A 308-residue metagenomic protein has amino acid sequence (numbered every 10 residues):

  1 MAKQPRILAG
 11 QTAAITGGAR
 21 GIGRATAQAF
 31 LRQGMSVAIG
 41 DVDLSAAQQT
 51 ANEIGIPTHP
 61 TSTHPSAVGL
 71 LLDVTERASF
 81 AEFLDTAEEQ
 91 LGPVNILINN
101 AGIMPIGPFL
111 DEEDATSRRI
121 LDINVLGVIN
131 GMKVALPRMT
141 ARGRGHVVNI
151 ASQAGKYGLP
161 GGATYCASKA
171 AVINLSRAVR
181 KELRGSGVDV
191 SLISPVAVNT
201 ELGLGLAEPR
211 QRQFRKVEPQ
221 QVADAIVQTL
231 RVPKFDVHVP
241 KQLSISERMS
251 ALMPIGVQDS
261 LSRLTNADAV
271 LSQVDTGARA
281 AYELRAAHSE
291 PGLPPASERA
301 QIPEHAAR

Functional and structural regions predicted by a protein language model:
K3-A38: Canonical Rossmann dinucleotide-binding motif of NAD(H)/NADP(H)-dependent dehydrogenases/reductases, specifically
L44-S45, L71-E82, D114: The beta1-alpha1 cofactor-binding region of Rossmann-like NAD(H)/NADP(H)-dependent oxidoreductases
P108-F109, E113-R118: Substrate-binding pocket helix/loop in short-chain dehydrogenase/reductase
L110, L159-A163: Active-site loop immediately N-terminal to the catalytic Tyr-X3-Lys motif of short-chain dehydrogenase/reductase
M132, S168: Active-site helix of classical SDR
S152: Residue(s) in the substrate-gating loop at a strand-loop-helix junction that position the organic substrate next
L192, E208-E247: C-terminal helical subdomain
